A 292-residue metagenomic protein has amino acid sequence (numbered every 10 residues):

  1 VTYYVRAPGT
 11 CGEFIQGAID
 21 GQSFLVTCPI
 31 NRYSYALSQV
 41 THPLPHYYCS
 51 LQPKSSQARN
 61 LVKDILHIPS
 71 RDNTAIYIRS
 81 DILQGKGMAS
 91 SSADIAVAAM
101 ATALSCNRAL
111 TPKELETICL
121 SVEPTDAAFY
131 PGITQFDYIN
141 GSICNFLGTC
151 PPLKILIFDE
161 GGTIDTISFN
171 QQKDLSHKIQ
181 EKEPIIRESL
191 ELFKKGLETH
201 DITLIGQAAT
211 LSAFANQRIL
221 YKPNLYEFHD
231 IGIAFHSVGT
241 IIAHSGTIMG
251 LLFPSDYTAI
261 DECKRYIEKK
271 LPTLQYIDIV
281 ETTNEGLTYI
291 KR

Functional and structural regions predicted by a protein language model:
V1-K86, E285, Y289: ATP-binding N-lobe of GHMP and related small-molecule kinases
Y4, Y35-L37, I133-Q135, I155-I157 (+1 more regions): Conserved hydrophobic/aromatic beta-strand scaffold that supports enzyme active sites
R6-P8, T27-I30, Y130, I157-G161 (+1 more regions): Short beta-strand segments
L37, S237-A243: Short, flexible, solvent-exposed loop/turn segments with mixed acidic/basic and small polar residues
M88-P112, A128: DPxDG-like acidic metal-binding loop motif
T111-V238, P254-R292: ATP-dependent small-molecule kinase catalytic core of the GHMP/sugar-kinase superfamily and closely related
L225-Y226, A243-G250: Small/polar glycine-rich anion-binding or flexible loop at a beta-alpha turn
